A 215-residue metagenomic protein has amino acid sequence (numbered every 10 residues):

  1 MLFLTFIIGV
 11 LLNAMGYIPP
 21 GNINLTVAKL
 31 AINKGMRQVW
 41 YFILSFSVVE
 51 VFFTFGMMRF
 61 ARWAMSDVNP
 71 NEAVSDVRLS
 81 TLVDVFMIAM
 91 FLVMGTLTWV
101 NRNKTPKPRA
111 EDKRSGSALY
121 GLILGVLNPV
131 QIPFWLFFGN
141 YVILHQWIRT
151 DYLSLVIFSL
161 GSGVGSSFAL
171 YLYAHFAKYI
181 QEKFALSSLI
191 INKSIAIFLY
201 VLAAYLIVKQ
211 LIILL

Functional and structural regions predicted by a protein language model:
M1-P19, W40, A110-L127, P133 (+1 more regions): Small-residue-enriched transmembrane helix starts and helix-helix packing motifs in multi-pass inner-membrane proteins
F3-S75, T81, F137-L153: Juxtamembrane transmembrane-helix termini in multi-pass membrane transport proteins
V10, A14-I18, T96, V126-P129 (+3 more regions): Hydrophobic/aromatic residues within the transmembrane alpha-helices of Major Facilitator Superfamily
N33-Q38, T105-D112, Y179-S188: Membrane-interface helix-boundary motifs at transmembrane edges
L44-M57, L127, Q131, G161-A169: Membrane-embedded alpha-helical segments of transport systems, primarily multispan ion/solute transporters
G56-M58, V126-L136, F198-L214: Hydrophobic alpha-helical transmembrane segments in multi-pass integral membrane proteins
N69-P106, S162-Y173, K183-L215: Selective transmembrane alpha-helices of multi-pass membrane proteins
